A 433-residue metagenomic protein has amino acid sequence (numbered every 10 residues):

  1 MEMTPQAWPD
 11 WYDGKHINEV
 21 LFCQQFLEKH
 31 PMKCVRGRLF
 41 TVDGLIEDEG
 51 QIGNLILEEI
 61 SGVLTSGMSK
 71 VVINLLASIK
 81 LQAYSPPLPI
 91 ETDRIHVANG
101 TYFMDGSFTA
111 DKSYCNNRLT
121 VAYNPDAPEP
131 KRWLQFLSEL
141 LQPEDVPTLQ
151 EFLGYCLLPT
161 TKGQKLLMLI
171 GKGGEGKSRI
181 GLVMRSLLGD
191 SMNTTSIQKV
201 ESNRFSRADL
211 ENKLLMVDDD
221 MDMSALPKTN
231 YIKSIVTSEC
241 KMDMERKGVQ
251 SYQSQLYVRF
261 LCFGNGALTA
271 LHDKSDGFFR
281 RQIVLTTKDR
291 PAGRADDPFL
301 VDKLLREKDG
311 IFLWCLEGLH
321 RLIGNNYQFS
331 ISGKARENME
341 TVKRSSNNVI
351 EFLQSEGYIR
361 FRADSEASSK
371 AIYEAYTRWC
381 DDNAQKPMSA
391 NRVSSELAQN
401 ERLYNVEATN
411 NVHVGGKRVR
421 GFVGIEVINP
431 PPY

Functional and structural regions predicted by a protein language model:
M1-H30, F40, L45-D48, F103 (+5 more regions): Replication-associated primase and helicase/ATPase modules
M1-L119, M388: Intein modules and their embedded homing endonuclease domains
Y12, N18-L21, R185-D190, A225-M242 (+1 more regions): A short, contiguous, amphipathic alpha-helix enriched in charged residues
L27-N54, I95-L214, I283-L285, F312-C315 (+3 more regions): P-loop NTPase catalytic core of nucleic-acid-dependent motor ATPases
L188-D190, T195-R204, L226-T229, D243-S251 (+3 more regions): Positively charged interface segments
S206-V249: Conserved nucleotide-sensing/catalytic segment adjacent to the nucleotide-binding pocket in NTP-handling enzymes
M216-D218, V258-N265: Structural recognition of the conserved hydrophobic beta-strand(s) that form the central parallel beta-sheet of P-loop
L305-N348: Phosphate-handling catalytic cores of nucleic-acid transaction enzymes
